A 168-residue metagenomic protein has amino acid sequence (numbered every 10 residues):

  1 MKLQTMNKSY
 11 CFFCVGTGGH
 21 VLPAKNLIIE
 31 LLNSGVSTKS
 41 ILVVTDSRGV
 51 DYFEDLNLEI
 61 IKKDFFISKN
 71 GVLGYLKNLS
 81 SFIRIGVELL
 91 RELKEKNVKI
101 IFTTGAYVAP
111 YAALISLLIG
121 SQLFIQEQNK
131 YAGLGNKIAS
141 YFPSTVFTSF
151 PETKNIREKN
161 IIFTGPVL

Functional and structural regions predicted by a protein language model:
N7-V15, L32-S81, I162-T164: Conserved nucleotide-sugar phosphate-binding/catalytic loop shared by glycosyltransferases and other
K8, V98-K99, S144: Conserved acidic residues
F13-V21, I101: Short, glycine-rich nucleotide/cofactor-binding loops
G18, L22, A106-V108, K130-Y131: Residue-level detector of alpha-helix initiation sites
H20-S34: Short amphipathic alpha-helix
R48-D51, L89, I100-I119: An aromatic- and histidine-rich active-site surface loop
G71-I100, L118: An amphipathic, basic-hydrophobic alpha-helix
L117-L168: Active-site-proximal region of nucleotide-activated glycan assembly enzymes, centered on histidine/acidic-rich loops
